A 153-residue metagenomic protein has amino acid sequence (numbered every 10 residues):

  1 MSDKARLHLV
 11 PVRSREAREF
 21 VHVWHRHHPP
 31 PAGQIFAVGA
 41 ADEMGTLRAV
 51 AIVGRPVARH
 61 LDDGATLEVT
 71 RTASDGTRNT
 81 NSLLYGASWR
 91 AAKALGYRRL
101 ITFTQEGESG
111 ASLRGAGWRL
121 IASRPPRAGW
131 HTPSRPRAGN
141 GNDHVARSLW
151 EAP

Functional and structural regions predicted by a protein language model:
M1-P31: Short amphipathic alpha-helix that is part of the acyltransferase structural core
S2-D3, F20-H22, A51, L95 (+1 more regions): Generic, low-specificity signal for short hydrophobic/alpha-helical stretches with a mild N-terminal bias, encompassing
H8-P11, I35, A41-D42, L47 (+1 more regions): Acyl-donor binding region in acyl/amide transferases
A40-E43, E151-P153: Active-site beta-strand termini and strand-to-loop segments that position acidic
D143-S148: Class I (Rossmann-like) S-adenosyl-L-methionine-dependent methyltransferase catalytic domain, capturing the SAM-binding
